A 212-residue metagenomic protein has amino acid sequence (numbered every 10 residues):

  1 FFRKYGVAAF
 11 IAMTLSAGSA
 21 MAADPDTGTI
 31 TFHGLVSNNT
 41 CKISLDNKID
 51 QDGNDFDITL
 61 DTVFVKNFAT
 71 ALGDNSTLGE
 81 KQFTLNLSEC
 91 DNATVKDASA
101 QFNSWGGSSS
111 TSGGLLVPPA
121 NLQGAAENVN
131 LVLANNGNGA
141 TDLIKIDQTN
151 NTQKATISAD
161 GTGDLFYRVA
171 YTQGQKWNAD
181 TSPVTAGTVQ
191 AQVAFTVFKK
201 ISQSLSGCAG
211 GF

Functional and structural regions predicted by a protein language model:
F1-A22: Gram-negative bacterial Sec-dependent N-terminal signal peptides
F2-R3, M21-F212: Mature extracellular/passenger domains of Gram-negative fimbrial/pilin and adhesin proteins
